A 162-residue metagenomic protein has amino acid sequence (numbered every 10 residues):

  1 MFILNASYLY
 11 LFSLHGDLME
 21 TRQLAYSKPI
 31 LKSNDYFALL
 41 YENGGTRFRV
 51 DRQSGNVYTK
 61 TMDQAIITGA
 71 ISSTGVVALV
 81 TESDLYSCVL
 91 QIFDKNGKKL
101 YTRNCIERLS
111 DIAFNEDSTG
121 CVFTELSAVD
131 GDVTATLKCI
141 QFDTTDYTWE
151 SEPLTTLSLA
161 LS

Functional and structural regions predicted by a protein language model:
M1-N5, L9-L11, P29-N43, R47-V50 (+4 more regions): Short beta-strand elements that form the blades of beta-propeller/WD-repeat-like and other beta-sheet-rich scaffold
L9, D17, T46, N56 (+4 more regions): Surface-exposed, flexible loop/turn segments at secondary-structure boundaries
F12-S13, Y41, R49-D51, L90-F93 (+1 more regions): Hydrophobic/aromatic beta-strand positions that recur at structurally equivalent sites within the blades
H15-Q23, S54-T61, G97-N104, D146-S158: A short beta-strand motif characteristic of beta-propeller blades
L18, Y26, G55, A65 (+5 more regions): Flexible domain-boundary/linker segments
L24-Y36, D63-S73, C105-E116, L154-S162: Repeated scaffold domains used in trafficking and secretory/extracellular systems, primarily beta-propellers
N56-T81, Y86-A113: Asp-box/WD-like beta-propeller blade repeats and closely related beta-sheet repeat scaffolds
N104-S162: Acidic, serine/threonine- and glycine-rich low-complexity intrinsically disordered segments that serve as flexible
